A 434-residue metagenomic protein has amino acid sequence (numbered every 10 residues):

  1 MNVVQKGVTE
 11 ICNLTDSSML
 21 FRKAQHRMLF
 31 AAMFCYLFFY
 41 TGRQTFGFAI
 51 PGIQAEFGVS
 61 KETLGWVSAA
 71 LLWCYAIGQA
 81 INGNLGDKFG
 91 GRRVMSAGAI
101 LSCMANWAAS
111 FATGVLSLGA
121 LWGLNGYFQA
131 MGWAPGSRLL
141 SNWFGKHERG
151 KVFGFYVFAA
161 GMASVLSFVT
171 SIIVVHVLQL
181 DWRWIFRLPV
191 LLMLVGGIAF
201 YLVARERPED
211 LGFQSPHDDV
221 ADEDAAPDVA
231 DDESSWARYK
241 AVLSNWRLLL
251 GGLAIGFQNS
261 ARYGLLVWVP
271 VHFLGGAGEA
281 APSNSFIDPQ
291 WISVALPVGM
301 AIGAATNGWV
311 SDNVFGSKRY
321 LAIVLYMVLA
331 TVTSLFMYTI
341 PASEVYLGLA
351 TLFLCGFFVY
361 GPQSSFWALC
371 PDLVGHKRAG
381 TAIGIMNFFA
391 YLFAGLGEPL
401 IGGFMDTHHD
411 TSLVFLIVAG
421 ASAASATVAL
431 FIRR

Functional and structural regions predicted by a protein language model:
F46-G47, N245-A305, Q363, W367 (+1 more regions): Extracytoplasmic gate region of multi-pass secondary transporters
I77-V115: Conserved MFS/SLC helix-loop-helix module at the cytosolic interface between two early adjacent transmembrane helices
K88-A99, D312-M327: Cytoplasmic membrane-interface "Motif A"-like loop-to-helix N-cap segments of 12-TM Major Facilitator Superfamily
L121-A159: Cytoplasmic helix-loop-helix junction between adjacent transmembrane helices in 12-TM secondary transporters
G150-V169, F389-G397: Glycine-rich segments within core transmembrane alpha-helices of 12-TM secondary carriers
Y156-P208: Helix-loop-helix hairpin linking two adjacent transmembrane segments in secondary transporters
S317-F366: C-terminal transmembrane helical hairpin of 12-TM major facilitator-type secondary transporters
P371-H408: A late C-terminal transmembrane helix in Major Facilitator Superfamily
